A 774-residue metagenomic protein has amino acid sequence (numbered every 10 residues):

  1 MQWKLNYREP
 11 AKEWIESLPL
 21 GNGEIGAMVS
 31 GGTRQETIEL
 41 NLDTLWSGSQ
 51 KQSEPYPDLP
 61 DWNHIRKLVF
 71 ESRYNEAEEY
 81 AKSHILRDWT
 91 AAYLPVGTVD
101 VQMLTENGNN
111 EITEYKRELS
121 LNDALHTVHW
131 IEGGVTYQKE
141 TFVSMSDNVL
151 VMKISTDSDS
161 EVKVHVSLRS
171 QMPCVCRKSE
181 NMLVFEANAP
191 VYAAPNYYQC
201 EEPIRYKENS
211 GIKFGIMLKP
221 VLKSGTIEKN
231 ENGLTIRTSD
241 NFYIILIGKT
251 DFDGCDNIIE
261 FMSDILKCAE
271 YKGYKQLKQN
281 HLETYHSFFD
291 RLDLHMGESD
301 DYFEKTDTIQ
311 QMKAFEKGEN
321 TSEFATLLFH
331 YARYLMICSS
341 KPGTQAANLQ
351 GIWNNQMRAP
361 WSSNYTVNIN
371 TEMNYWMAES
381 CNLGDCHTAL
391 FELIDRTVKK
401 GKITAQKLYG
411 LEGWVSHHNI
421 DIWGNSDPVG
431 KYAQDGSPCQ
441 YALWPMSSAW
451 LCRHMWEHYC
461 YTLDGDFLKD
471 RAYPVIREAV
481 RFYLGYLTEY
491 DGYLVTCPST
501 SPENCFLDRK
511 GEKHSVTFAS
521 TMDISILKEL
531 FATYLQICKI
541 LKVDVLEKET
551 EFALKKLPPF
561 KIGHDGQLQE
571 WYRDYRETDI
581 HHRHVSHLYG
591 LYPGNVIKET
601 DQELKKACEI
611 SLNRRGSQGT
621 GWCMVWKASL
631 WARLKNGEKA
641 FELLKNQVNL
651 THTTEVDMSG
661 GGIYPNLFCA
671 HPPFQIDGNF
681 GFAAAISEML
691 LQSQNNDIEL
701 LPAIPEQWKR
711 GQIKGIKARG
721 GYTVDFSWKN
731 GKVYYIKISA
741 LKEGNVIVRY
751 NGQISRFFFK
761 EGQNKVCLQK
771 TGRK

Functional and structural regions predicted by a protein language model:
M1-C439, E457-Y459, R477-V480, L494 (+10 more regions): Aromatic-residue-lined binding/catalytic grooves and analogous aromatic/hydrophobic interfacial grooves in multimeric
D290, I337, G485-T488, Q536 (+1 more regions): Charged/polar positions within long, soluble alpha-helices
E319, W361-Y365, A378, D435-M446 (+6 more regions): Alpha-helix capping and helix-loop boundary segments enriched in small/acidic/polar residues
A346-N364, E489-E503, L667, L700-G711: Short, surface-exposed recognition loops and adjoining beta-strand edges that mediate ligand/DNA contacts, enriched
I369-E379, P445-W456, M522-A532, S586-N595 (+2 more regions): Well-ordered alpha-helical segments within folded domains of soluble proteins
W456-T462, F467, A472, A479-E489 (+3 more regions): Non-catalytic carbohydrate-binding regions of carbohydrate-active enzymes
E478-I537: Acidic/histidine-rich catalytic neighborhood
